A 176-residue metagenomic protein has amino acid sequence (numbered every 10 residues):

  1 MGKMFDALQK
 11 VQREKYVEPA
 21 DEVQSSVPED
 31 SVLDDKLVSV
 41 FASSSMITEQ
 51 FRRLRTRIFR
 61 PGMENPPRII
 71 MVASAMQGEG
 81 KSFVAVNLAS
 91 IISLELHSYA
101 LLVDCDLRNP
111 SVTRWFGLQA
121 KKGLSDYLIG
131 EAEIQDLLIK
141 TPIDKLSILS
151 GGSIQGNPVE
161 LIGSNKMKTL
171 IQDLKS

Functional and structural regions predicted by a protein language model:
M1-S176: P-loop NTP-binding module
